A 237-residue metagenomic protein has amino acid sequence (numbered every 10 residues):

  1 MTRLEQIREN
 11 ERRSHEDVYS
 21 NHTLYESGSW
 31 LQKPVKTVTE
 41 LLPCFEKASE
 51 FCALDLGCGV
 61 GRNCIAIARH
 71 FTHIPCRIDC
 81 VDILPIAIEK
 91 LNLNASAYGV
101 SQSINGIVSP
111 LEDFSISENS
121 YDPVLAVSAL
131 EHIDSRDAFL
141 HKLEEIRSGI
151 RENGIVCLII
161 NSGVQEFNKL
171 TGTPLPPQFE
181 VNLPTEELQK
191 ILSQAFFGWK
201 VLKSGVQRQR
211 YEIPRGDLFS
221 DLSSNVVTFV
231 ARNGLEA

Functional and structural regions predicted by a protein language model:
M1-D55, G59-S115, D137, C157-A237: Class I (Rossmann-like) S-adenosyl-L-methionine-dependent methyltransferase catalytic domain, capturing the SAM-binding
D113-S115, L143-S148: Short amphipathic alpha-helices and their capping/turn segments at secondary-structure boundaries
L125: A conserved beta-strand element that flanks and buttresses the S-adenosyl-L-methionine
S128-H132: Short catalytic micro-motifs in class I SAM-dependent methyltransferases
I133-E145: A short, conserved alpha-helix within the catalytic core of class I
K142, I146, L188-I191: A general structural detector for well-ordered alpha-helical segments in enzyme core domains, enriched
I150-I155: Short glycine-dipeptide loop
